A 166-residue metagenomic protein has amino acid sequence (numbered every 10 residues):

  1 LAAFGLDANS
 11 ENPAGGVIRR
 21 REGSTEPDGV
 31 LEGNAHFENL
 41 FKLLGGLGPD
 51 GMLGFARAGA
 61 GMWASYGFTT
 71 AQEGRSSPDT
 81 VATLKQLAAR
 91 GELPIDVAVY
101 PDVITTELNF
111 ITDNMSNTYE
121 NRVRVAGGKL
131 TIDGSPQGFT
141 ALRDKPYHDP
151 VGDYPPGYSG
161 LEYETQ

Functional and structural regions predicted by a protein language model:
L1-T112, A126, L130-Q166: Divalent metal-binding segments
N117-R124: Acidic/histidine-enriched ion/cofactor-binding microenvironments in catalytic or ligand-binding pockets
